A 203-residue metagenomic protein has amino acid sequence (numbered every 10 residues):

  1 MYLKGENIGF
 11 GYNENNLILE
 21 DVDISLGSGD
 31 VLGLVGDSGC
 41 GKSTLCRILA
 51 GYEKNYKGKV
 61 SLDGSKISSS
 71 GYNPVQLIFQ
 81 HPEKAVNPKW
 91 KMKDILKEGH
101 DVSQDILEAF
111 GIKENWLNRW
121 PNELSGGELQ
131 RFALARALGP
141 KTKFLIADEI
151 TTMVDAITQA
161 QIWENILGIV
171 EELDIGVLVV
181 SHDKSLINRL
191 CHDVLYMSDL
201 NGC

Functional and structural regions predicted by a protein language model:
M1-G5, G9-D21, S28: A short, flexible loop at the N-terminus of ABC-type nucleotide-binding domains that lies
V35-D37: The feature captures the beta-strand-to-loop junction immediately N-terminal to the Walker
A50: Helix-to-loop junction immediately C-terminal to a conserved catalytic motif
K57-G71: Conserved ABC transporter NBD signature motif
H81, P88-V102: Q-loop/switch helix immediately C-terminal to the Walker
W120-L124, E128: Conserved ABC ATPase signature
L134, I146: Hydrophobic anchor residue at the start of the ABC signature
